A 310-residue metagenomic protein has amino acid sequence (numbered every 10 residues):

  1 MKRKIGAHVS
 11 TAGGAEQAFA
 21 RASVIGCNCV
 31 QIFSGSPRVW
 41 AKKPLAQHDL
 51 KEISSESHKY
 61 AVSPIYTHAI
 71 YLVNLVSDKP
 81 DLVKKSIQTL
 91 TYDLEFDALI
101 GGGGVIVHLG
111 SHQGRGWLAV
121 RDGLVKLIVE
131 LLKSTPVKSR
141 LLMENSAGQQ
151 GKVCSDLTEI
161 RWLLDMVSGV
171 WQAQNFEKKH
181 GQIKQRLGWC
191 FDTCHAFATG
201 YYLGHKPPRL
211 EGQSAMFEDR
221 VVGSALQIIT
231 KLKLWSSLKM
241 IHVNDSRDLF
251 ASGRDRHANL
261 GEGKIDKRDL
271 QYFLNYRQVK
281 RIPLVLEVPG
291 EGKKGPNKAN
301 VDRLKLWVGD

Functional and structural regions predicted by a protein language model:
M1-A69, V73, S77-Y92, D310: N-terminal pre-domain/capping segments
H8-A12, F33-P37, A69-L72, G110-H112 (+4 more regions): Active-site beta-loop-alpha junctions enriched in small/polar residues
Q17, H48-S55, K85-Q88, Y92-L99 (+5 more regions): Alpha-helical scaffolding segments of alpha/beta enzyme cores, especially the outer helices of TIM-barrel or partial
A20-G26, A46-Y66, D93-G101, V129-V137 (+4 more regions): Acidic (Asp/Glu)-rich catalytic clusters
A22, H68, S86, D97 (+5 more regions): Conserved, mostly hydrophobic/aromatic
A41-D49, S77-T89, R115-K126, G151-W162 (+3 more regions): Alpha-helix N-cap and loop-to-helix initiation/capping positions
L75-G188: Active-site acidic/histidine proton-transfer and metal-coordination neighborhood in alpha/beta enzyme cores
R161-D310: Histidine-acidic metal/acid-base catalytic patches
